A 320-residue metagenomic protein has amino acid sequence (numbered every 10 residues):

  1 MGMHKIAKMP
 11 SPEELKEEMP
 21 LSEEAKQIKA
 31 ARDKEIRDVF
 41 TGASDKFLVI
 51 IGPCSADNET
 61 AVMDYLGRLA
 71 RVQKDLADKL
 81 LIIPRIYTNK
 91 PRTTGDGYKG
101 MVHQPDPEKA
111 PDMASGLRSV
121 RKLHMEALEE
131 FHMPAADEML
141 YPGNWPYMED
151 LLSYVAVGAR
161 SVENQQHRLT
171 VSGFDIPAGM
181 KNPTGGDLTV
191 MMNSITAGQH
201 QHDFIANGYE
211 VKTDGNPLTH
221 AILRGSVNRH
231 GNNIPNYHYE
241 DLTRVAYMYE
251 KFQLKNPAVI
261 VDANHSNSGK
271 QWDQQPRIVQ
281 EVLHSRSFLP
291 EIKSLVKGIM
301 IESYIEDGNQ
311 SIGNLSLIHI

Functional and structural regions predicted by a protein language model:
M3-A43: N- or domain-start disorder-to-order transition segments that initiate the globular core
A7, L66, K79-R244, M248 (+5 more regions): Active-site-facing alpha/beta catalytic cores
E23, K29-R37, S44, C54-L66 (+2 more regions): Metallocofactor- and cofactor-centric catalytic cores in central/energy metabolism, strongly enriched
K34-F40, Y209-E210, M248-E250: Short beta-strand/turn micro-motifs at beta-sheet edges
F40-T41, Q73-L76, E126-E130, E250-L254: Acidic (Asp/Glu)-rich catalytic clusters
G52, V261: Conserved, mostly hydrophobic/aromatic
I318-I320: Conserved small/polar residues in nucleotide/adenosyl-binding loops
